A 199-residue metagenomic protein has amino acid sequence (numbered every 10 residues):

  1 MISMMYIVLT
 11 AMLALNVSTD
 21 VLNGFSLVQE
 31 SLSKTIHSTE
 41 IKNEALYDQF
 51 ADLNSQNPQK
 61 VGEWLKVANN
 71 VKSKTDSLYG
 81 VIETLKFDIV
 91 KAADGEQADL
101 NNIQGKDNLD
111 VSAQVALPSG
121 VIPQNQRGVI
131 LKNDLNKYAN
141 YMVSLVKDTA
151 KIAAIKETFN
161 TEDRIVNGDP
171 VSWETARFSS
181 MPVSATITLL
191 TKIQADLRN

Functional and structural regions predicted by a protein language model:
M1, V17, N23, A45-E63 (+3 more regions): Short, charged/polar, low-complexity loop and linker segments that flank or interrupt alpha-helical bundles
V8-K34: Transmembrane signal-anchor/signal-peptide helices with a preference for the extracytoplasmic
T10, T35, V67, V71-K74 (+2 more regions): Amphipathic alpha-helix face/heptad-repeat signature
N16-T19, N23, S73-D76, G80 (+1 more regions): A broad, structural surface signal
Q29-D48: Short extracytoplasmic/periplasmic juxtamembrane "stem" segments immediately C-terminal to an N-terminal membrane anchor
N43-A150: Post-signal peptide N-terminal segment of secreted/secretory-pathway proteins
Q124-N199: Extended, domain-scale alpha-helical bundle/helix-rich regions
